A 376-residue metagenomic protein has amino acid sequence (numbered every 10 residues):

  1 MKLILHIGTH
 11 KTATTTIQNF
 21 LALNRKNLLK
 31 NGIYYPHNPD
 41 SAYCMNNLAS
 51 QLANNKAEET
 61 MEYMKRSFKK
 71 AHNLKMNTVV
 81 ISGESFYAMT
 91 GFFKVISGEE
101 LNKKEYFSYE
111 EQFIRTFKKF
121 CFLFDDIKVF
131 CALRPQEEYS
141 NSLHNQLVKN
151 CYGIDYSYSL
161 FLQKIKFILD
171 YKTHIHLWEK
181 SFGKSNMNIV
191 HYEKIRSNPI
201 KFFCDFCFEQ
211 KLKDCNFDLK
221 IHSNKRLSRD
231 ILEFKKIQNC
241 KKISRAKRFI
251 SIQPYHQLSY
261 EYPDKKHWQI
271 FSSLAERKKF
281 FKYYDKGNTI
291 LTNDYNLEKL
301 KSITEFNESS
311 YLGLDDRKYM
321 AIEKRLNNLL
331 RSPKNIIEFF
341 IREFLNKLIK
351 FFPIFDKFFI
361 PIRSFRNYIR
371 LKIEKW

Functional and structural regions predicted by a protein language model:
M1-F359, R363-W376: Anion-recognition interface
